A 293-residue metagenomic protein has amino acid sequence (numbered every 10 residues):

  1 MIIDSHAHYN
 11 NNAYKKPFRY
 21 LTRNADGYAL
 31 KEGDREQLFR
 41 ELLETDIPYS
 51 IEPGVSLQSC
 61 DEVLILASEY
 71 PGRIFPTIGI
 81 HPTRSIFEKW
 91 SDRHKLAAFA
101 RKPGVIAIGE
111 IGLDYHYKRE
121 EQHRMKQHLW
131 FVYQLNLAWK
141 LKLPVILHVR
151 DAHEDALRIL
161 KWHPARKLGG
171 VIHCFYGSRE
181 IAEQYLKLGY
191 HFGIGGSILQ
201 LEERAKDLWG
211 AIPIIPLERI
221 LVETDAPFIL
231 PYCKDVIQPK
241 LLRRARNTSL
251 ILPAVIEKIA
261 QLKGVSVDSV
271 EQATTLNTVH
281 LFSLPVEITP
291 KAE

Functional and structural regions predicted by a protein language model:
M1-E293: Mid-domain alpha/beta scaffold segments of enzyme catalytic cores
